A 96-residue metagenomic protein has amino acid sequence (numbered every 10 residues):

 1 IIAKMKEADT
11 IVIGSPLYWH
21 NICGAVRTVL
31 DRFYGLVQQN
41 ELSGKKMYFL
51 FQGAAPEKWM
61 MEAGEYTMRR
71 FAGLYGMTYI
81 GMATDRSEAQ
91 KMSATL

Functional and structural regions predicted by a protein language model:
I1-Y75: Helix-loop-strand module that forms the ligand-binding subsite of alpha/beta enzymes
M68-K91: A charged, well-structured terminal subsegment
M92-L96: C-terminal lobe/tail of nucleotide-utilizing enzymes
